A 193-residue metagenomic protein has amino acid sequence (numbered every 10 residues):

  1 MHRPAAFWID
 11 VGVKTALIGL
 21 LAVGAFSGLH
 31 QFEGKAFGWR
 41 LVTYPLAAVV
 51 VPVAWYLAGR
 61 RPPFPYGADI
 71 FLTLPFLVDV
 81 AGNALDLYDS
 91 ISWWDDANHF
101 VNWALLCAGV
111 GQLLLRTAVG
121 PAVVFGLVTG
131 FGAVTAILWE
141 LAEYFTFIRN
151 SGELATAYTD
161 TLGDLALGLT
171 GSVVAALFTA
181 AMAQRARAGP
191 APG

Functional and structural regions predicted by a protein language model:
M1-A16: N-terminal membrane topogenic signal
R3, F32-A36, A54-G67, T117-V123: Membrane-interface helix-boundary motifs at transmembrane edges
L29-F37, A84-W94: Membrane-interface helix caps and helix-loop-helix hairpins in membrane proteins
E33-P52: Loop-to-helix transition at the N-terminal end of transmembrane alpha-helices
W39-L41, P62-P75, D95-V101, V123-L127: Cytoplasmic-side transmembrane-helix entry/capping segments in multi-pass membrane proteins
P52-W55, P75-G82, A108, F131-E143 (+2 more regions): Alpha-helical transmembrane segments of multi-pass membrane proteins
D86-D95, I137-V173: Interfacial helix-loop-helix junctions of multi-pass membrane proteins
V101-A118, F125, I148-G152, L169-A183: Membrane-interfacial alpha-helical segments at the cytosolic side of multi-pass membrane proteins
